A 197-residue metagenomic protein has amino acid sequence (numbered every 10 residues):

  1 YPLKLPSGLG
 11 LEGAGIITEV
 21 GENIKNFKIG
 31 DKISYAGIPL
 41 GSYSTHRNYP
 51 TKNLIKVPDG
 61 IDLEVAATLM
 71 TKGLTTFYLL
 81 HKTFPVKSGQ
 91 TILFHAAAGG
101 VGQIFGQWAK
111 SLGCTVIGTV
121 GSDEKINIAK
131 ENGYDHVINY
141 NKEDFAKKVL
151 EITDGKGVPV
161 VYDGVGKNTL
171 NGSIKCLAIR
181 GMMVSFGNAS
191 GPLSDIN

Functional and structural regions predicted by a protein language model:
Y1-A14, E22: N-terminal glycine-rich beta->alpha transition that marks the start or flank of a dinucleotide-binding site
A14-P39: A glycine-/small-residue-rich N-terminal strand-loop-strand element that serves as the cofactor-binding glycine loop
K32, T91, T115, G181-M183: Short glycine-centered segments of the SAM/dcSAM-binding site in methyltransferase folds
G37-K52: A structural motif shared across PLP-dependent enzymes of the aminotransferase-like
A67-K142: Mid-domain Rossmann-like dinucleotide-binding core that forms the NAD(H)/NADP(H) cofactor-binding site
L112, V120, V165-N197: Glycine-rich phosphate-binding loop and adjacent beta-alpha segment of Rossmann(oid) nucleotide-cofactor-binding
D144-G155: Short amphipathic alpha-helix with an adjacent loop that forms part of the alpha/beta core around
